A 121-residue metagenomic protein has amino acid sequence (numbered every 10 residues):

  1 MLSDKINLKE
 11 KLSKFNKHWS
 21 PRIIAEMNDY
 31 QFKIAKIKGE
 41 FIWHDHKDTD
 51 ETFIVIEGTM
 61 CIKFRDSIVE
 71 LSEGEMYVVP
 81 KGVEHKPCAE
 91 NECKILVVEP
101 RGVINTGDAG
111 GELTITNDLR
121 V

Functional and structural regions predicted by a protein language model:
S3-L12, A25, E90-V121: Double-stranded beta-helix
L8-W43, T49: A short glycine-rich, His/Asp/Glu-containing loop-to-beta-strand
N28, I56-E57, S72-E73, N91: A cytosolic small-molecule/anion-sensing beta-strand core signal
D29-Q31, K38-E40, E57-C61, I68 (+1 more regions): Short, charged/polar surface micro-motifs in flexible loops or helix N-caps
K36-I37, H46-K63, V98: Short, conserved beta-strand element in jelly-roll/cupin
I62-K63, V79, E84-E90, I95-V97: Short beta-strand His + acidic residue motifs that chelate non-heme Fe in jelly-roll/DSBH and cupin folds
F64-R65, E73, A89, G107: Short glycine-/acidic-enriched loop or helix-start segments at secondary-structure transitions that form or flank
R65-K81: Short acidic-glycine-tyrosine-enriched beta hairpin
